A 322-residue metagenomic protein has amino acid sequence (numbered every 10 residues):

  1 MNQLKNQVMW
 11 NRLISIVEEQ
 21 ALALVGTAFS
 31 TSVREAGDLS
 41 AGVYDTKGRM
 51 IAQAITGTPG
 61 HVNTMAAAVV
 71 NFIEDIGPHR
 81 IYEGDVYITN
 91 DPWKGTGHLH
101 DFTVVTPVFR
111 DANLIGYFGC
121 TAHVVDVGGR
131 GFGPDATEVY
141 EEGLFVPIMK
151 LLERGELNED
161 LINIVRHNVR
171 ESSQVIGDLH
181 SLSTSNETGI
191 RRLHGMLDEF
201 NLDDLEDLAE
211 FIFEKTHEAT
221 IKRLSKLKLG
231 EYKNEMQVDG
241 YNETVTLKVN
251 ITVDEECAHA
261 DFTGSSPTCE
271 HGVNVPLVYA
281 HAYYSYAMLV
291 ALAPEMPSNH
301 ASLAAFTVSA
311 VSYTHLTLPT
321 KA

Functional and structural regions predicted by a protein language model:
M1-A23, I73-E83, F211-R223: Short, compositionally biased leader-like segments
I14-E35, G77, D91-G95: Short, basic/aromatic recognition patches
L24-R34, E83, I176, H194-E210 (+2 more regions): Flexible, glycine/charged-enriched surface loops at secondary-structure junctions
D101-R110: A short, hydrophobic, proline-anchored segment that marks a local hinge/packing element in signaling and regulatory
L114-T188: Mobile "lid/hinge" segments at catalytic clefts and subdomain interfaces of large enzymes
H194-P267: Accessory "access/gating" subregions that flank catalytic or transport cores
P267-P297: Alpha-helical support elements that line or immediately flank enzyme active sites and cofactor-binding pockets
T314-T320: Conserved small/polar residues in nucleotide/adenosyl-binding loops
